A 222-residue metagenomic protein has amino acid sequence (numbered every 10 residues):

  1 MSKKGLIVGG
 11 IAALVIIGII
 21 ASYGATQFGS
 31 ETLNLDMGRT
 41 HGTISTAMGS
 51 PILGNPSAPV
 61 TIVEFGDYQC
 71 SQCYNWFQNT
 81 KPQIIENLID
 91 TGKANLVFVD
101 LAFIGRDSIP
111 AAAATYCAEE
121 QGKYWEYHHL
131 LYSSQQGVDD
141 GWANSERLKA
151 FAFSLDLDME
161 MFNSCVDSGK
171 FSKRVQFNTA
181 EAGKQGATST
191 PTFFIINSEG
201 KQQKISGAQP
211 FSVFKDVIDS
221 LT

Functional and structural regions predicted by a protein language model:
M1-N34, F65, K81, K149-T222: C-terminal cap of thioredoxin/glutaredoxin-like
L33-I44: Periplasmic c-type cytochrome electron-transfer domains
I44-V60: A short beta-strand-turn-helix
A47-P51, P82-Q83, T179-A180: A generic local structural motif
S50-P51, L101, L130, Q203: Flexible, active-site-adjacent loop/turn segments at secondary-structure boundaries
I52-L53, V138, I205: Short clusters of hydrophobic/aromatic residues that line enzyme substrate/ligand-binding pockets
A58, V63-Q69, Y74-F153, Q185-T188 (+1 more regions): Structural alpha/beta surface segment adjacent to cysteine/selenocysteine redox centers across thiol/disulfide enzymes
